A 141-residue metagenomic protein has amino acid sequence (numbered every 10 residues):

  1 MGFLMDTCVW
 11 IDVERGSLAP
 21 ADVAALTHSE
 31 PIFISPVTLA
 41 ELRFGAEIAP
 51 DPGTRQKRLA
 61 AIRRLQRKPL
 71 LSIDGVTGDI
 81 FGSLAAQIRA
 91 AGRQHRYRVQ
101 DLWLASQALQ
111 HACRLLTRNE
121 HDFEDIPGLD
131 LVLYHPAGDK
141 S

Functional and structural regions predicted by a protein language model:
M1, A105, L109-S141: Acidic, PIN/NYN-like endoribonuclease modules and their adjacent C-terminal/linker elements
M1-T38, F44-I62, K140-S141: Short, well-structured N-terminal submotif of metal-dependent ribonuclease cores
D6-T7, L42, F81, A108 (+1 more regions): Generic structural signal for small/hydrophobic residues in well-ordered secondary structure, especially within
V9, T38, T77, H121-D122: Alpha-helix capping/helix-boundary segments
D12-E14, G45, F81-L84, I126 (+1 more regions): Residues that scaffold the ATP/ADP-binding catalytic core of kinase and kinase-like folds
H28, Q66, I126-P127: Short, structured coil segments at secondary-structure junctions
G53-L70, D74-T77: Active-site-proximal, substrate-binding regions of enzyme catalytic domains and RNA-binding/basic surfaces
K68-L116: Active-site neighborhoods of divalent-metal-dependent phosphate/nucleic-acid chemistry enzymes
